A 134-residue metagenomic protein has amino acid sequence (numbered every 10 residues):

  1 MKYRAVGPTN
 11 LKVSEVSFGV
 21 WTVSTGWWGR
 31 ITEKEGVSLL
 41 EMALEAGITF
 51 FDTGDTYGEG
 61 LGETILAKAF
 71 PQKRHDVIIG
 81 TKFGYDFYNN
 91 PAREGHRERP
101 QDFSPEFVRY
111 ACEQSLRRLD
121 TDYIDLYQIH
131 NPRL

Functional and structural regions predicted by a protein language model:
M1-T81: N-terminal binding-site loop/beta-alpha segment at the start of enzyme catalytic domains that lines or forms
E15, K73, F83, F107-V108 (+1 more regions): Non-transmembrane, interaction-prone segments in cytosolic or luminal domains
T22, Y57, F83-F87, Q128-R133: Active-site-proximal loop/turn and secondary-structure-junction residues that shape catalytic pockets, frequently
A67, K73-Y88, R93-E98, F103: A contiguous, low-structure linker/loop signature
N90-L134: Glycine/proline-rich, positively charged, aromatic-decorated active-site loop/lid region on the catalytic face
